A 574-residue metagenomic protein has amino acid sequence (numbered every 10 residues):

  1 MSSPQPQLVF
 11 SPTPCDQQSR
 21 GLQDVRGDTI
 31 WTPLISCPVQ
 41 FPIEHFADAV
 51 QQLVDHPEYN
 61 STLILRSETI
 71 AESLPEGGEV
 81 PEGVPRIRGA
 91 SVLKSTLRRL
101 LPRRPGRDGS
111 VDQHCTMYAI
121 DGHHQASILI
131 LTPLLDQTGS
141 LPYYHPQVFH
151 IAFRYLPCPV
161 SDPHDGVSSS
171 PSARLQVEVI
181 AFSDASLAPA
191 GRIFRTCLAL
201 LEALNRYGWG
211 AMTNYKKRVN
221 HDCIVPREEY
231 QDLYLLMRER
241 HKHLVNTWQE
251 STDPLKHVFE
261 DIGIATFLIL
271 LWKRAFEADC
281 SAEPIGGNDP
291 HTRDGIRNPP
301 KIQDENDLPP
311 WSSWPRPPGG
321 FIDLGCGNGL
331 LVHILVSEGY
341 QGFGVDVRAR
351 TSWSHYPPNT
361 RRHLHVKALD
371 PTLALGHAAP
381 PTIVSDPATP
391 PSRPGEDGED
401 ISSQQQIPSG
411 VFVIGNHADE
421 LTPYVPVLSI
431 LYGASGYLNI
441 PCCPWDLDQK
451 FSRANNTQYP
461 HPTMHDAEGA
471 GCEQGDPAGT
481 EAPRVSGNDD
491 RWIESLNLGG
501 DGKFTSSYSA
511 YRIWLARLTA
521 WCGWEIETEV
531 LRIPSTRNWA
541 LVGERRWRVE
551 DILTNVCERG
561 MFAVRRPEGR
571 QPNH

Functional and structural regions predicted by a protein language model:
M1-R316, R532, W539-H574: Intrinsically disordered, low-complexity glycine/charged-rich regulatory or linker segments that flank or connect
S251, F267, L330-L331, Y424: Short, hydrophobic/aromatic alpha-helical segments in well-folded domains
P290-G320, V332-H574: Domain-level detector for long C-terminal conserved domains
I322-G329: Class I SAM-dependent methyltransferase "Motif I" SAM/SAH-binding loop
